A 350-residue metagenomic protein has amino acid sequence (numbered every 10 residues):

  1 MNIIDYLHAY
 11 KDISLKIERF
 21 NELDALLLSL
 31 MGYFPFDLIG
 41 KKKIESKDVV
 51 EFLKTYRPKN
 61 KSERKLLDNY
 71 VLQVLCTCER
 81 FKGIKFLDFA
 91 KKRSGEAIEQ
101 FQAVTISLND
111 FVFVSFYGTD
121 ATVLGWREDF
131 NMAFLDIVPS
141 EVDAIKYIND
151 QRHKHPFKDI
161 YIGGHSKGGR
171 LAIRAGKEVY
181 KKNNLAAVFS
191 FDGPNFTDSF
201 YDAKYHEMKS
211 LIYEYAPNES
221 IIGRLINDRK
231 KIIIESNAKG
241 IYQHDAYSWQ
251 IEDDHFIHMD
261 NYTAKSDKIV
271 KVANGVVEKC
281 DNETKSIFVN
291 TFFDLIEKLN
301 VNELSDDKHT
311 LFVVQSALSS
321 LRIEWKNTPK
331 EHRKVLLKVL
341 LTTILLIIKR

Functional and structural regions predicted by a protein language model:
D5-F20, L28, G32-I39, S46-V104 (+3 more regions): Alpha/beta hydrolase fold serine-hydrolase catalytic domain that processes acyl esters and thioesters
D24: Non-catalytic, regulatory and substrate/membrane-recognition segments associated with hydrolase enzymes
G163-G168, A172: Gly/Ala-rich beta-loop-alpha elbow adjacent to hydrolase catalytic centers
A172-Y180: Short glycine-enriched nucleophile-adjacent loop and the immediately C-terminal alpha-helix near the catalytic center
